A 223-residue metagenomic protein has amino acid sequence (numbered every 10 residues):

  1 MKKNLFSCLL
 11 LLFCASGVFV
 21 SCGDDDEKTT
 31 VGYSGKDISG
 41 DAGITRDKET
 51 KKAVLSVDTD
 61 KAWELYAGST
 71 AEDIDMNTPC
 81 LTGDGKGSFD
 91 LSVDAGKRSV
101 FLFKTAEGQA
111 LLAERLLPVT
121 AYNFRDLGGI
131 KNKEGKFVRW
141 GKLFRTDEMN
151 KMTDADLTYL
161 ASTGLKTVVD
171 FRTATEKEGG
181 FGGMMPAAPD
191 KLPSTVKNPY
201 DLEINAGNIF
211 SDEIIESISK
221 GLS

Functional and structural regions predicted by a protein language model:
M1-L9: Bacterial N-terminal signal peptides that target proteins for export
L11-C14: Outer/extracellular conduits and scaffolds centered on Gram-negative outer-membrane beta-barrels
V18-S21: C-terminal motif of bacterial Sec signal peptides marking the signal peptidase cleavage site
G23-S223: Cys-dependent protein tyrosine phosphatase-like superfamily
